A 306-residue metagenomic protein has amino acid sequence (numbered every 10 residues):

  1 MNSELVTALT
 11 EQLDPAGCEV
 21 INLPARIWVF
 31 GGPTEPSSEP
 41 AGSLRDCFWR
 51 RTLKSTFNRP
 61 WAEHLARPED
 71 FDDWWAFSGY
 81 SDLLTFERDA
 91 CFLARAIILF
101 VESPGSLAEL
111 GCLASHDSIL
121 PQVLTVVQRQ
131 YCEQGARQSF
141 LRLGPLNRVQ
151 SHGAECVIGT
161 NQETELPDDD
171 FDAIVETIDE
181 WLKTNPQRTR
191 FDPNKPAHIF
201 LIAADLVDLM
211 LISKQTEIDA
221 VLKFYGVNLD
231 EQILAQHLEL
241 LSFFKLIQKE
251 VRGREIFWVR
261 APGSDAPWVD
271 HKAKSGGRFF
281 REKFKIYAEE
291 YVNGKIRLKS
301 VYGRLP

Functional and structural regions predicted by a protein language model:
P40-F57, G135-S151: Short, aromatic/basic amphipathic alpha-helical patches
N58-L83: Conserved BB-loop
S78-I97: Donor nucleotide-activated moiety binding/catalytic core segment of transferases that use nucleotide-activated donors
E109-I158: Cross-kingdom TIR/SEFIR domain
G144-N194: Long, low-complexity, charged/polar intrinsically disordered regions in eukaryotic proteins
D192-Y225: Short amphipathic alpha-helical interface segments
E239-G253: A short, conserved structural fragment
R260-P306: Short, amphipathic alpha-helical interaction segments positioned at domain boundaries
